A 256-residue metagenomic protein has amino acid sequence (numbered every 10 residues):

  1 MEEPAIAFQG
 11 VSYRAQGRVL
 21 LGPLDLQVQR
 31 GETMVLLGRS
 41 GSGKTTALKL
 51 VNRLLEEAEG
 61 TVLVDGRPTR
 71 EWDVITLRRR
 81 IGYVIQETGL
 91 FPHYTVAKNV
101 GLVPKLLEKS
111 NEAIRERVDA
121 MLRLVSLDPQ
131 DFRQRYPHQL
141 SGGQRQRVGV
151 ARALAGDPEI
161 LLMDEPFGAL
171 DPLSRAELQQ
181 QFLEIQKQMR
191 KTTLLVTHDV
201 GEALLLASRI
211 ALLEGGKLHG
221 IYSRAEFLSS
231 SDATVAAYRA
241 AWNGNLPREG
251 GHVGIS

Functional and structural regions predicted by a protein language model:
N52: Helix-to-loop junction immediately C-terminal to a conserved catalytic motif
T69-G82, L106, L228-S231: ABC ATPase NBD coupling module
A97-K105, R115, D119: Short helical segment in ABC ATPase nucleotide-binding domains corresponding to the A-loop/adjacent helical element
E112-D131, E184: Conserved ABC ATPase "signature" region
H138, G156: Conserved signature/switch motifs of ABC ATPase nucleotide-binding domains
L161-D164: Catalytic Walker B motif of ABC-type/P-loop ATPase nucleotide-binding domains
G215-G216: Conserved ABC ATPase "signature" C-loop
R224-S256: C-terminal boundary and immediately downstream tail of ABC-type ATPase nucleotide-binding domains
